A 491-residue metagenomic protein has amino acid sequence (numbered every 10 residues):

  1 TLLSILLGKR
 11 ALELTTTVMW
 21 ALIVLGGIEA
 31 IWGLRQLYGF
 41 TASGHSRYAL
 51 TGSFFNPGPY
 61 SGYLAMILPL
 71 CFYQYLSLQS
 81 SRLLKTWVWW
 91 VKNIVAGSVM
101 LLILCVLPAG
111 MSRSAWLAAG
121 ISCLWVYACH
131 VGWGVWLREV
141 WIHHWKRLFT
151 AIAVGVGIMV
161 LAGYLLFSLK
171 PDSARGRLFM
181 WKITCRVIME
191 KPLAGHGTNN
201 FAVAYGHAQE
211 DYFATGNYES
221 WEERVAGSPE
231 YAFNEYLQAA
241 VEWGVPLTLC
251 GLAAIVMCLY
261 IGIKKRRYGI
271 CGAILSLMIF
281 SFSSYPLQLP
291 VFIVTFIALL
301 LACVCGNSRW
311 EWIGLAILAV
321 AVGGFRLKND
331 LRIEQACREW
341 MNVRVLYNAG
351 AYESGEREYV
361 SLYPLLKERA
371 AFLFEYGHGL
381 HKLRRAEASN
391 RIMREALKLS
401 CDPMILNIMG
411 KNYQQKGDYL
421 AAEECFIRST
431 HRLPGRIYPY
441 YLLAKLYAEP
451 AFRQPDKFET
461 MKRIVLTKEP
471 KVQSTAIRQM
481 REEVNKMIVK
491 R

Functional and structural regions predicted by a protein language model:
T1-L6, R10-Y48, G52-V140, H144-F167 (+3 more regions): Alpha-helical transmembrane segments of multi-pass inner-membrane proteins
T41-Y48, T198-E242: Interfacial juxtamembrane loops and adjacent helix segments that form the catalytic/substrate-binding surfaces
K146-L165, R309-R332: Internal/C-terminal transmembrane anchor helices
G163-F179, V320-G350: Hydrophobic alpha-helical transmembrane segments in integral membrane proteins
W340-M341, A371-E375, M404-K411, I437-L442 (+1 more regions): Alpha-solenoid helical repeat scaffolds
G355, S389, A422, K457-F458: Single-residue signature of alpha-solenoid repeat helices
K367-E368, S400-C401, P434, P470: Short coil turns that delineate tetratricopeptide repeat
